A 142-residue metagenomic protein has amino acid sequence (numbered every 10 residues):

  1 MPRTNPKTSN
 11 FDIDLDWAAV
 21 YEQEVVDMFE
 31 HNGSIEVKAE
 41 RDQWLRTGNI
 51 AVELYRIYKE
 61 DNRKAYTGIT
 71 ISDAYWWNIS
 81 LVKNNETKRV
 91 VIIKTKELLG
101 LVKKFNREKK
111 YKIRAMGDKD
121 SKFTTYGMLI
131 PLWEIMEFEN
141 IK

Functional and structural regions predicted by a protein language model:
R3, K7-D16, K64, S80-K142: Non-catalytic C-terminal interaction segments of nucleic acid-processing enzymes
D16-S34: N-terminal domain-onset segments
E24, K38, Y55, D120-K122 (+1 more regions): Intrinsically disordered, low-complexity regions of eukaryotic proteins
M28-F29, G33-R46: Conserved catalytic cores of phosphodiester-cleaving nucleases, focusing on short active-site segments
N32, K64-Y66, D73-W77, T87-K88: Short, surface-exposed beta-edge/turn micro-motifs
E36, E53, N78-S80: Residues in well-ordered beta-strands of folded domains
D42-T70: Mg2+/Mn2+-dependent nuclease catalytic core
L45, T70-S72, N85-E86, N106: A generic structural signal for short, non-catalytic loop/turn and secondary-structure boundary residues
